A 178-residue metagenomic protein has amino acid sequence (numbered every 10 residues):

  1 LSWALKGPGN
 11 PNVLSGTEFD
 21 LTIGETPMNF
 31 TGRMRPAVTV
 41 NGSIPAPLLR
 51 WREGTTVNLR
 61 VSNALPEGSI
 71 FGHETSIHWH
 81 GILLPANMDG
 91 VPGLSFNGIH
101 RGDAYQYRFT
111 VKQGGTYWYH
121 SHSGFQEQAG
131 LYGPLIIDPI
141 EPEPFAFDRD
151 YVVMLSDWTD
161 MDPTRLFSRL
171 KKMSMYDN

Functional and structural regions predicted by a protein language model:
L1-N178: Histidine-centered copper-binding motifs that mark active-site loops of extracellular/periplasmic copper enzymes
